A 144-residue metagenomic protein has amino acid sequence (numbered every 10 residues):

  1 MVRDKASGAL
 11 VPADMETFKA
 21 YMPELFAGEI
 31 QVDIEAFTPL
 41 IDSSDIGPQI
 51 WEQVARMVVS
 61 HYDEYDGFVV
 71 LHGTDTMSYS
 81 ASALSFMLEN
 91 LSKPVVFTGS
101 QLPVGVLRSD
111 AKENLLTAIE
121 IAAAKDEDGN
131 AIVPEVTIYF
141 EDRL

Functional and structural regions predicted by a protein language model:
M1-L144: Active-site histidine-anchored catalytic micro-motif
